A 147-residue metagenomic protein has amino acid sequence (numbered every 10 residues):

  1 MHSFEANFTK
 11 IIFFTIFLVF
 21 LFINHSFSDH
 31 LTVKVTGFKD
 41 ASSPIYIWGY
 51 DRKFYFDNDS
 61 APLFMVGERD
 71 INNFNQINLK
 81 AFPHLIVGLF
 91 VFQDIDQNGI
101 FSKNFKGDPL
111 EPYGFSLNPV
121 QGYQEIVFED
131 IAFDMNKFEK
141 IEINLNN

Functional and structural regions predicted by a protein language model:
H2-F13: Bacterial N-terminal signal peptides that target proteins for export
I12-F22: Bacterial N-terminal signal peptides
I23-S28: Sec/Tat signal peptide C-region and signal peptidase I cleavage site
L31-K39: A short, amphipathic beta-strand motif
I71-I86: Short Pro-Gly-centered beta-turn/loop motif in secreted/extracellular proteins
L85-D94: A short, solvent-exposed beta-strand micro-motif common in secreted/extracellular proteins
D94-K103: Acidic, glycine-anchored loop motifs typical of Ca2+
L110-N147: Extracellular beta-sheet/turn segments enriched in Thr/Pro/Gly and aliphatic residues
